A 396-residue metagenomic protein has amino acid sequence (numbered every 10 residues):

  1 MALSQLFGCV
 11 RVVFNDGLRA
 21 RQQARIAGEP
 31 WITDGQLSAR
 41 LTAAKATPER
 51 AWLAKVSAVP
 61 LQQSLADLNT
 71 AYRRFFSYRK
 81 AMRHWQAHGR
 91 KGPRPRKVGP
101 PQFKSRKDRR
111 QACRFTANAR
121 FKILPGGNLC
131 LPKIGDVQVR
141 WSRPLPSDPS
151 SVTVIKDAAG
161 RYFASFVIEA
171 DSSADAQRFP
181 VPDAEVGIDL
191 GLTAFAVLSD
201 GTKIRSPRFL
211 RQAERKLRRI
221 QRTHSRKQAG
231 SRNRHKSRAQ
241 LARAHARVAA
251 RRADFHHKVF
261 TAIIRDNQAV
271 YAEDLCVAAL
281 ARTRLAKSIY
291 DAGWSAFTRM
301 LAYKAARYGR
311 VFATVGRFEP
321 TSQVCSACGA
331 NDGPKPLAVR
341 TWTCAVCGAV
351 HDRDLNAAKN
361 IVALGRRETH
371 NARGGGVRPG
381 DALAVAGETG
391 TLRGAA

Functional and structural regions predicted by a protein language model:
M1-A396: Nucleic-acid substrate recognition interfaces
